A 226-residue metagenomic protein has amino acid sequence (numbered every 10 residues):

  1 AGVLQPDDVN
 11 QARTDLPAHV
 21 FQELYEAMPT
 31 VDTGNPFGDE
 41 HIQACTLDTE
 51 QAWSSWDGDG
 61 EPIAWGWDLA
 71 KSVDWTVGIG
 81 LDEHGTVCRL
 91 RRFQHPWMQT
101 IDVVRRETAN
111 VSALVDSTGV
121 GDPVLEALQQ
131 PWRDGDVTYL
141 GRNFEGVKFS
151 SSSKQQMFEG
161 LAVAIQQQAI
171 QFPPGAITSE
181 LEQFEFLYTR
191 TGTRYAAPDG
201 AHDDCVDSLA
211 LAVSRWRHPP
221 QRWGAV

Functional and structural regions predicted by a protein language model:
A1-W67: ATPase catalytic-site recognition across NTP-hydrolyzing enzymes
Y25, L161, S208: A residue-level signal for conserved active-site and pocket-lining positions in enzyme catalytic cores
P29, L69-K71, S117-G119: Short, flexible loop/turn elements at secondary-structure junctions
G60, K71-V77: Short, flexible loop/turn motifs enriched in small residues
W65-D68, V77-G80, L114, D207-A210: Structured core elements
I79-T191: Mg2+-dependent endonuclease catalytic cores in nucleic-acid-processing enzymes, primarily RNase H-like
R91, L209-V226: Acidic two-metal-ion nuclease catalytic site recognized across multiple nuclease folds, prominently DnaQ/RNase D-T
T189-A201: Short, solvent-exposed helix-loop connector elements
